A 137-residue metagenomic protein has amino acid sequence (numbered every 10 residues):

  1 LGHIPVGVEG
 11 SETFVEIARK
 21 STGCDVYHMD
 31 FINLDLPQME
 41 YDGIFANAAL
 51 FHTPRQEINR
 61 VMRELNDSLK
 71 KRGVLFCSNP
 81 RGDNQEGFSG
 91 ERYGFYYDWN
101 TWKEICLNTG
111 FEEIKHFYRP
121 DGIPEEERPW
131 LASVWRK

Functional and structural regions predicted by a protein language model:
L1-N33: Class I SAM-dependent methyltransferase SAM/SAH-binding core
I32-I44: A short acidic, Gly/Pro-enriched loop at the edge of an enzyme's catalytic core that lines a small-molecule cofactor
D42-E57: A short SAM/SAH-binding and catalytic strip from SAM-dependent methyltransferases
T53, Q85-T101: Acceptor-substrate binding/catalytic loop of class I
N59-K71: A short glycine-rich, Lys/Arg-flanked "PGG" loop and its adjoining helix->strand segment in the class I
R72-N79: Conserved beta-strand signature within the Rossmann-like core of class I S-adenosyl-L-methionine
F111-G122: Conserved S-adenosyl-L-methionine
D121-K137: Core SAM-dependent methyltransferase catalytic element
